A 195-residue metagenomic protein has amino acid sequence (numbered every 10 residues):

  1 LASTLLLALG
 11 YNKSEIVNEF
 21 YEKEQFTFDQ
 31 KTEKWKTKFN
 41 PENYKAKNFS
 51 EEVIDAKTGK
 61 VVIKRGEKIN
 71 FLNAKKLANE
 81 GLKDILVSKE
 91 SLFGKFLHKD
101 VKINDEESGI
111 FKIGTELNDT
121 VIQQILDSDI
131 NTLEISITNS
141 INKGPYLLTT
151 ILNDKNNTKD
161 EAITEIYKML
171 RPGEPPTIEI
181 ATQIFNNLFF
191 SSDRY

Functional and structural regions predicted by a protein language model:
L1-Y195: N-terminal non-catalytic structural scaffold regions of very large proteins
